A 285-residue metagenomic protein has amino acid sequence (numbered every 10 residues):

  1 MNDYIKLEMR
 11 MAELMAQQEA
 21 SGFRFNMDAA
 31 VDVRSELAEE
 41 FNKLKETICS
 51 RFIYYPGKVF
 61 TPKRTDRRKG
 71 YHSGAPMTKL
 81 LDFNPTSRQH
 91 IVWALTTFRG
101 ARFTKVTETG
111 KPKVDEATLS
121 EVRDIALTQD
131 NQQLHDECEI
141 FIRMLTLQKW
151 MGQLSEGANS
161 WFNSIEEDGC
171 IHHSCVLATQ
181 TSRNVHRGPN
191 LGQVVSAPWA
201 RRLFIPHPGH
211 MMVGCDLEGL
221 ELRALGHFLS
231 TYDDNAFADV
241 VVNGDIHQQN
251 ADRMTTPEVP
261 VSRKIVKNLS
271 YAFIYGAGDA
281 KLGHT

Functional and structural regions predicted by a protein language model:
M1-R68, K79-D82, L229-V242: Mixed-charge, glycine-rich, non-catalytic linkers/tails in nucleic-acid processing enzymes
D3-R10, L37-E40, D82-S87, G209 (+3 more regions): Secondary-structure capping and boundary motifs in well-ordered enzyme cores
M11-Q18, F141-Q148, L225, I265-I274: Short alpha-helical scaffolding segments that buttress acidic/His motifs in well-ordered protein cores
M15, R24, V213-G214, E221-R223 (+1 more regions): Structured core elements
A16, A20, R68, T78 (+3 more regions): Conserved catalytic core of nucleic-acid polymerases
A20, E39, Y54, T97-A101 (+5 more regions): Short, well-ordered loop/turn and helix-capping segments at boundaries between secondary-structure elements and domains
M27-A29, K43, P56, R64 (+5 more regions): Conserved acidic
F60-P257: Acidic, glycine-rich two-metal-ion catalytic cores of nucleic acid-processing enzymes
